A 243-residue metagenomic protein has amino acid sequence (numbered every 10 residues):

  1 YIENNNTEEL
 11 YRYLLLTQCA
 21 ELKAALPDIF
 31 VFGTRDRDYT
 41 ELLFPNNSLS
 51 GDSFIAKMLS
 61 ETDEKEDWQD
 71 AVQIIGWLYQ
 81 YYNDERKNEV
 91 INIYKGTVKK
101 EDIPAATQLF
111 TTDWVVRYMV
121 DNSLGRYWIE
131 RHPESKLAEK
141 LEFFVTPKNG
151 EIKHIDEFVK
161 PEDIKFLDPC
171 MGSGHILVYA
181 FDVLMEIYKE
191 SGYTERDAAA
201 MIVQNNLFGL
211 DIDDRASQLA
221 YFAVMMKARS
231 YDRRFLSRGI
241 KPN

Functional and structural regions predicted by a protein language model:
Y1-Y179, V183-M185, L210-A216, P242-N243: Preference for the N-terminal adenyl/adenosyl cofactor-binding alpha/beta module
D156-D163, R196-Q204: Short basic/glycine-enriched coil/helix segment immediately N-terminal to the Walker B
F181-D182, R196, A220-A223, F235-S237: Composition- and surface-driven signal marking solvent-exposed, interaction-prone regions in large proteins
L184, Y188, V224, A228: Active-site catalytic pocket residues across diverse enzymes, especially alpha/beta-hydrolases
I187-E195: Phosphate-handling active-site elements
S191-G192, Y231-F235: Short, polar/flexible loop-turn hinges at active-site or ligand-entry regions and domain interfaces
V203-L210, R215-Y221, R229, L236-N243: P-loop NTPase motor core
